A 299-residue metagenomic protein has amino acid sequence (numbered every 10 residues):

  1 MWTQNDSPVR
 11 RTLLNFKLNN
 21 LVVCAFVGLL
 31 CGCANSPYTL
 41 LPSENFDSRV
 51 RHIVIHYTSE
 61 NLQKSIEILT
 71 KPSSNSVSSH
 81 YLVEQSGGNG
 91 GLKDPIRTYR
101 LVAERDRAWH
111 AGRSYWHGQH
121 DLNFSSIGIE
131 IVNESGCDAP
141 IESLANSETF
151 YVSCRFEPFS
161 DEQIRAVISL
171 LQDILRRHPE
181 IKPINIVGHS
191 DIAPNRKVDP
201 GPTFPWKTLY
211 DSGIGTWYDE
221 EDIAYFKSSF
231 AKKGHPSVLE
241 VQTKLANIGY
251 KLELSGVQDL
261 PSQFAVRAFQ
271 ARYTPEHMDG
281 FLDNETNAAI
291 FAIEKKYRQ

Functional and structural regions predicted by a protein language model:
Q4-V22: Bacterial N-terminal signal peptides that target proteins for export
C31-G32: C-terminal motif of bacterial Sec signal peptides marking the signal peptidase cleavage site
N35-E180, I184: Active-site-adjacent loop/helix surface patches within enzyme catalytic domains that shape the substrate-binding cleft
S76-V77, K93, E162, A166-D173 (+5 more regions): Extracytoplasmic/secreted proteins, especially bacterial periplasmic and envelope-associated proteins
L82-V83, P202-K227: Acidic, His- and aromatic-enriched active-site or binding-groove loops in soluble protein domains that engage sugars
Y115-G118, T149-E162, P194-R196, K227-G234 (+2 more regions): Second-shell loop/turn segments in exported
I174-H189, E253-V257, M278-F281: Surface-exposed patches in mature extracellular/periplasmic domains of secreted proteins
A231-I293, Y297-R298: Short acidic, glycine/serine/threonine-rich helix-capping segments at coil-helix boundaries
